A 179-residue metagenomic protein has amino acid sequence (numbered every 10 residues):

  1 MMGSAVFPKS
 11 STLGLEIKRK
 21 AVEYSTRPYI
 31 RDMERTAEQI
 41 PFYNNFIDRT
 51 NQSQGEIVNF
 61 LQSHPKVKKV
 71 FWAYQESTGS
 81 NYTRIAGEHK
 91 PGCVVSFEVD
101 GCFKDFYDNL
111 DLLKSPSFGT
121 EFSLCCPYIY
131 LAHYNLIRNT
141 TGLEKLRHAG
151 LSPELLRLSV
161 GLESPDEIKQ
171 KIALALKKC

Functional and structural regions predicted by a protein language model:
M1-I137: Active-site C-terminal subdomain of aminotransferase-like
F46, L124-C179: PLP-dependent enzyme catalytic core of the Aspartate aminotransferase-like
